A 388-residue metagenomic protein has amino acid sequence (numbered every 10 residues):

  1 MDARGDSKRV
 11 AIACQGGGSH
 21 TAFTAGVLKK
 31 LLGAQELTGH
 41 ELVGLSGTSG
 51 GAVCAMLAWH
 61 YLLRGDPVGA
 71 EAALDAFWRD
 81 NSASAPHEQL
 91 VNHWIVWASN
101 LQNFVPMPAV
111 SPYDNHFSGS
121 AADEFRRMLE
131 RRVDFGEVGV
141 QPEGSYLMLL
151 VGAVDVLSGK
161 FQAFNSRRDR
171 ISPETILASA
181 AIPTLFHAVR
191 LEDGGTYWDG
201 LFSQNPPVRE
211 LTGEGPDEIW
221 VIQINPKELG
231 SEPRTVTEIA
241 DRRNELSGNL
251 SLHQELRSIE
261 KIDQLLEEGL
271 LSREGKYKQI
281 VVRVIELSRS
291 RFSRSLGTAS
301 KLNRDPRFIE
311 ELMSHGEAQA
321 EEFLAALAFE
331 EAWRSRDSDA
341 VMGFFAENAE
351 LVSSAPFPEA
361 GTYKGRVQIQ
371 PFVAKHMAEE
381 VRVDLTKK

Functional and structural regions predicted by a protein language model:
R4-S7, L37-E41, P67-V68, V140-Y146 (+1 more regions): Short helix-terminating capping/connector loops at secondary-structure junctions
G5-A13, S19-F117, D123, L129 (+3 more regions): Patatin-like phospholipase
K8, S293-L302, E350-S354: A short small-residue
V91-I222, G275-S290, L296-G297, K301-R304 (+2 more regions): Active-site-adjacent alpha/beta core region of enzyme catalytic domains
S203-N205, P226-L229, E350, F357-P358: Short, catalytically relevant binding-site loops at active-site mouths
E214, I224, L229-V281, L312-S314 (+2 more regions): Terminal low-complexity/disordered tails
A325-D337, F344: Short, aromatic-enriched amphipathic alpha-helices that serve as compact interaction elements
S338-K388: A solvent-exposed, acidic/Ser-Thr-rich amphipathic alpha-helical stretch
